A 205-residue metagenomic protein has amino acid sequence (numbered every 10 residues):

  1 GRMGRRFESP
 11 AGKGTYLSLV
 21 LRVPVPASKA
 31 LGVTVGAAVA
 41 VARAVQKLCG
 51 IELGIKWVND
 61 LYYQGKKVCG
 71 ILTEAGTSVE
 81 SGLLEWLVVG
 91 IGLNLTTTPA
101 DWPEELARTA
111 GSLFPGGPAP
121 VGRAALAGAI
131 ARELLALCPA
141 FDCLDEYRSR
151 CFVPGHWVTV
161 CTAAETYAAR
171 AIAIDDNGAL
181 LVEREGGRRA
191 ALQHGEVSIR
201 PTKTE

Functional and structural regions predicted by a protein language model:
G1-M3, P99-A100: Short glycine-/acidic-enriched loop or helix-start segments at secondary-structure transitions that form or flank
R2-P24, K29, V33-A37: DPxDG-like acidic metal-binding loop motif
V25-A27, V35-E52, Y63-E205: Long, positively charged amphipathic alpha-helical accessory segments at protein N-termini or as interdomain linkers
L53-W57: General beta-strand structural signal in soluble alpha/beta enzymes
